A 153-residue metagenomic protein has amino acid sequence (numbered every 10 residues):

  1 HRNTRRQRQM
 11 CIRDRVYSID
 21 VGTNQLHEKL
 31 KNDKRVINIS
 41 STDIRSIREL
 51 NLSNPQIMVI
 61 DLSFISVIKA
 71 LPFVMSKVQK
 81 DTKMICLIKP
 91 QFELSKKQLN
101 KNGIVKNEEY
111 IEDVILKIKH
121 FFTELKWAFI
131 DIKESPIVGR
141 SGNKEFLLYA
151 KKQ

Functional and structural regions predicted by a protein language model:
H1-I12: Single conserved hydrophobic/aromatic residue that forms the stacking wall/gate of nucleotide- or nucleobase-binding
R15-I65: S-adenosyl-L-methionine
I68-K83: A short glycine-rich, Lys/Arg-flanked "PGG" loop and its adjoining helix->strand segment in the class I
D81-I88, L94: Conserved beta-strand signature within the Rossmann-like core of class I S-adenosyl-L-methionine
P90-N107: Short, glycine-/aromatic-enriched active-site segment of Class I SAM-dependent methyltransferases
I111-L125: Short alpha-helix
W127-P136: Conserved S-adenosyl-L-methionine
I137-Q153: Core SAM-dependent methyltransferase catalytic element
